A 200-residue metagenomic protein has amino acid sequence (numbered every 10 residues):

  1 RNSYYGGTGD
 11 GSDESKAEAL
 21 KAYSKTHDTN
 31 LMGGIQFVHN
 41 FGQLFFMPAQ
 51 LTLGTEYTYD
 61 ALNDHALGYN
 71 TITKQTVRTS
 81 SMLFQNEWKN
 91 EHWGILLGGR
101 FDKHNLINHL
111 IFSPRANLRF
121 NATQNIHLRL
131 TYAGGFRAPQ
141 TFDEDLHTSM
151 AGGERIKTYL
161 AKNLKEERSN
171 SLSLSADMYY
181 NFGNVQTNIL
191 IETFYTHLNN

Functional and structural regions predicted by a protein language model:
R1-G6, R129, N163-N200: Membrane-embedded beta-barrel scaffold of Gram-negative outer-membrane proteins
R1-N108, L190-E192: Face-selective signature of the C-terminal outer-membrane beta-barrel domain
H27, H39-F45, E87-H92, F112 (+4 more regions): Outer-membrane beta-barrel strand-turn architecture
T29-I35, R78-F84, G99, F112-L118 (+3 more regions): Hydrophobic, lipid-facing positions within transmembrane beta-strands of outer-membrane proteins
F46-T52, G94-L96, N117, N121 (+4 more regions): Membrane-spanning beta-strand positions in outer-membrane beta-barrel proteins
T58, D102-H104, G135, N181 (+1 more regions): Short coil/turn motifs at secondary-structure junctions
A66, K74, S113, A138-R168 (+1 more regions): Outer-membrane beta-barrel domain signature, especially the mid-to-C-terminal portions of large Gram-negative OMP
V77, I95, H109-S113, L118 (+3 more regions): A structural preference for long, well-packed, hydrophobic secondary-structure segments
